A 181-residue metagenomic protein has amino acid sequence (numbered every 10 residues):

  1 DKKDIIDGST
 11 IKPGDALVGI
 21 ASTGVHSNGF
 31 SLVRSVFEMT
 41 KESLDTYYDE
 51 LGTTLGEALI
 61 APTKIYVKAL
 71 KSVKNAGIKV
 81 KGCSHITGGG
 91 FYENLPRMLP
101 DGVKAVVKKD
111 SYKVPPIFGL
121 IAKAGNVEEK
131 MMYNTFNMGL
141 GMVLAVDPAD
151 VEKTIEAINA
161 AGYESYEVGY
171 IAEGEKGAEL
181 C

Functional and structural regions predicted by a protein language model:
D1-S31, Y170: Glycine-rich anion-binding loops of enzyme active sites
V18-G24, F37-K41, K74: Short, well-ordered alpha-helical segments in soluble proteins
F30-E42, A161: Short, compositionally biased
S43-L44, D49-I60, K64-C181: Glycine-/charge-enriched secondary-structure boundary and capping motifs
